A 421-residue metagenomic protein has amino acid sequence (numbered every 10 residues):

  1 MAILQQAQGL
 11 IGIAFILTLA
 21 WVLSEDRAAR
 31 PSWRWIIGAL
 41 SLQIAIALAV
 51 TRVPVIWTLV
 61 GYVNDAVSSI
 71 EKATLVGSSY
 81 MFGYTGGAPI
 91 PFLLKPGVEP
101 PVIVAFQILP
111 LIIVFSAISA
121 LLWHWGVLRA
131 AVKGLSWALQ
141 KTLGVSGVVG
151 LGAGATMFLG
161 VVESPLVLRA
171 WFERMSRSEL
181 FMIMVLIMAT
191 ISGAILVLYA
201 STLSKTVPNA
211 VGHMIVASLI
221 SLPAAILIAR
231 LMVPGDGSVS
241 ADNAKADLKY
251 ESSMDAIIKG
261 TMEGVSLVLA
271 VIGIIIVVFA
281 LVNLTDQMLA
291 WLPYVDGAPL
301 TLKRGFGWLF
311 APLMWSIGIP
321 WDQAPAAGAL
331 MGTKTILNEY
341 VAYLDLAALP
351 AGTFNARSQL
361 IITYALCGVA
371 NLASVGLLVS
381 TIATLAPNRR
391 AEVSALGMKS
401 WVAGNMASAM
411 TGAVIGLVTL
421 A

Functional and structural regions predicted by a protein language model:
M1-V104, D255-I258, V271-L281, A386-A421: N-terminal alpha-helical transmembrane segments of multi-pass membrane transport and channel/translocase proteins
A2-A14, Q107, L300-L302, I362-S374: Structural signature of hydrophobic alpha-helical transmembrane segments
G12-L23, G38-T51, I112-L121, A189-S201 (+5 more regions): Hydrophobic core segments of alpha-helical transmembrane domains in multi-pass membrane transport and ion-translocation
L48-G86, V239-A241, T285-L309, D322-L330: Interfacial/capping segments of alpha-helical transmembrane domains
G87-A120, A348-T353, R357-C367: Individual transmembrane alpha-helix segments
Q140-L203, A327-V414: Alpha-helical membrane segments and immediately flanking helix-loop junctions that form or couple to the substrate/ion
L219-L267: Long, contiguous bundles of hydrophobic transmembrane helices that form the permeation core of multi-pass
M262-A351: Transmembrane helical segments that form the transport core of multi-pass membrane transport proteins
